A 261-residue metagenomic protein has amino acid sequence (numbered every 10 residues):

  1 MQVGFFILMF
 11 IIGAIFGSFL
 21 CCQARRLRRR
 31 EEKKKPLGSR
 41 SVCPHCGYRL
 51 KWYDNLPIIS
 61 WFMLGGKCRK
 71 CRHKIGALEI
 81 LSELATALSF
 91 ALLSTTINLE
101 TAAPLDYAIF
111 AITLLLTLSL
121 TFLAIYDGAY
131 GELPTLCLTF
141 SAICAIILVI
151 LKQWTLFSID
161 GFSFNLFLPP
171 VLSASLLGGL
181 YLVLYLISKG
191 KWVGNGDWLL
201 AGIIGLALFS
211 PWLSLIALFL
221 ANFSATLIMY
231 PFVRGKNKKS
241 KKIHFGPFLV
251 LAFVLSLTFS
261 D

Functional and structural regions predicted by a protein language model:
M1-D261: A membrane-topology feature that recognizes alpha-helical transmembrane segments and their immediate juxtamembrane
